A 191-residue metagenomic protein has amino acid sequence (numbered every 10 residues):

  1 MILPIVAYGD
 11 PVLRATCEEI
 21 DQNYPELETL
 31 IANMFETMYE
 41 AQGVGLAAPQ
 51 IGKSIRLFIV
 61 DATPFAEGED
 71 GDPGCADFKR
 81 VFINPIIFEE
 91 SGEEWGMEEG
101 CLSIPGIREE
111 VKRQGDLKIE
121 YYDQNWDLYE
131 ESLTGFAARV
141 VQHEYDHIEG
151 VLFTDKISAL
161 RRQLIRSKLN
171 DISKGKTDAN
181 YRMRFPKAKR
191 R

Functional and structural regions predicted by a protein language model:
M1-Q142, H147-R191: Active-site rim/adjacent substrate-binding subdomains
